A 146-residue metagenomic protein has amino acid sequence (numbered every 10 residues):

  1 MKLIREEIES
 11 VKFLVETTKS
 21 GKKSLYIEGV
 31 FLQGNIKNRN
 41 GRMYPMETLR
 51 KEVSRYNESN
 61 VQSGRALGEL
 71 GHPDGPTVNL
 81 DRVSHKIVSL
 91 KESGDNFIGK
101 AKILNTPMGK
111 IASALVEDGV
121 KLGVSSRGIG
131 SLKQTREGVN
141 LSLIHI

Functional and structural regions predicted by a protein language model:
M1-E58: Polar/acidic, low-complexity leader/linker segments enriched in S/T/G and N/D
K12-G29, A66-E69, N79, S84-I144: Residue microenvironments linked to proteolytic maturation and disulfide-stabilized extracellular modules
Q33-N40, D74-N79, P107-K110: Short, surface-exposed beta-strand/loop "edge" segments at domain boundaries and coil↔beta transitions
K37-N38, R42, R50, R55 (+5 more regions): A generic structural micro-environment signature that highlights single residues at secondary-structure boundaries
M46-L80: Small/polar-rich, solvent-exposed N-terminal microdomains that initiate assembly or binding
